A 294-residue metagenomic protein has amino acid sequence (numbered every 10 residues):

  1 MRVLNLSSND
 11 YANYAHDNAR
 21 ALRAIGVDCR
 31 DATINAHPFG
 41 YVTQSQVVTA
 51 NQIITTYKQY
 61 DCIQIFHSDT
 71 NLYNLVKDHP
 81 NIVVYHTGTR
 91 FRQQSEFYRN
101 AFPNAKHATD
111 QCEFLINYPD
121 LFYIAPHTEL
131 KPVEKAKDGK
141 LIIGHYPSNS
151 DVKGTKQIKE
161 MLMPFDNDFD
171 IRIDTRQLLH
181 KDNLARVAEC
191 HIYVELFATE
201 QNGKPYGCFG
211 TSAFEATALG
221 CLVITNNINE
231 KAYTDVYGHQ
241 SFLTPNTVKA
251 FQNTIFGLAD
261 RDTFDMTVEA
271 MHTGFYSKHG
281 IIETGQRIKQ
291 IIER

Functional and structural regions predicted by a protein language model:
L4, P132-K153, K159: Conserved donor-binding/catalytic core segment of Leloir-type glycosyltransferases
N13, D262-E293: A charged, aromatic-enriched C-terminal amphipathic alpha-helix characteristic of glycosyltransferases across folds
T33-A105, T109, E113: Extended catalytic core of nucleotide-activated donor transferases of GT-like folds
Q94, I116-K140: Acidic anion/phosphate-binding donor-loop and adjacent secondary structure in glycosyltransferase catalytic cores
L184, G210-A218: Short alpha-helical segment that forms part of, or immediately flanks, the ligand-binding pocket in carbohydrate-active
L196-A213, T225-V236: Nucleotide-sugar-dependent
A218, L222-N226: Short hydrophobic beta-strand element within catalytic cores of glycosyltransferases and related nucleotide-activated
Y233-I255: Change "using UDP/GDP/dTDP sugars" to "using nucleotide sugars
